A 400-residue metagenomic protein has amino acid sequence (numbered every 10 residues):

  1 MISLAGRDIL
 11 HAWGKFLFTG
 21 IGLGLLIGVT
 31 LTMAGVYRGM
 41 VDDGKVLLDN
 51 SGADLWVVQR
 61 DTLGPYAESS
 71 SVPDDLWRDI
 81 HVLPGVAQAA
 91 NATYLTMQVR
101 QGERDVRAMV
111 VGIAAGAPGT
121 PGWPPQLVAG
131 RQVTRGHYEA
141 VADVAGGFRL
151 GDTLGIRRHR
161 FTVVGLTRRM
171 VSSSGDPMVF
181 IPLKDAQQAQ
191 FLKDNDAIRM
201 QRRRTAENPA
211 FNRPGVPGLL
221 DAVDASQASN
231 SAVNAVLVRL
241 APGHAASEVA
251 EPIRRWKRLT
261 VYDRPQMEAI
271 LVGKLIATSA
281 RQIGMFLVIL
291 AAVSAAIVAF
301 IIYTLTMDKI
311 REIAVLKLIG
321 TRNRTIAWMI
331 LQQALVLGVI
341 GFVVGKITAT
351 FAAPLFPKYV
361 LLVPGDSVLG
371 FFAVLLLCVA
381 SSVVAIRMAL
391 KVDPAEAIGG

Functional and structural regions predicted by a protein language model:
M1-A12, V363, M388-G400: Feature of multi-pass inner-membrane transport and sensor proteins that recognizes transmembrane helices together
W13-M40, I276-A314, L335-I340: Hydrophobic alpha-helical transmembrane segments of multi-pass inner-membrane transport and secretion
G20, G24-M109, A129-G136, G147-L150 (+3 more regions): Hydrophobic, regular-secondary-structure patches
V36, G64, L237, A245-V293 (+3 more regions): Peri-transmembrane interface segments
L55, D196-R255: A short beta-strand structural signal in non-transmembrane regions
T93-L95, R104-I113, W123-L220: Hydrophobic secondary-structure segments that place a key small or acidic residue at a functional site
M329, V339-V379, V383-E396: Short helix-loop junctions at transmembrane helix boundaries
